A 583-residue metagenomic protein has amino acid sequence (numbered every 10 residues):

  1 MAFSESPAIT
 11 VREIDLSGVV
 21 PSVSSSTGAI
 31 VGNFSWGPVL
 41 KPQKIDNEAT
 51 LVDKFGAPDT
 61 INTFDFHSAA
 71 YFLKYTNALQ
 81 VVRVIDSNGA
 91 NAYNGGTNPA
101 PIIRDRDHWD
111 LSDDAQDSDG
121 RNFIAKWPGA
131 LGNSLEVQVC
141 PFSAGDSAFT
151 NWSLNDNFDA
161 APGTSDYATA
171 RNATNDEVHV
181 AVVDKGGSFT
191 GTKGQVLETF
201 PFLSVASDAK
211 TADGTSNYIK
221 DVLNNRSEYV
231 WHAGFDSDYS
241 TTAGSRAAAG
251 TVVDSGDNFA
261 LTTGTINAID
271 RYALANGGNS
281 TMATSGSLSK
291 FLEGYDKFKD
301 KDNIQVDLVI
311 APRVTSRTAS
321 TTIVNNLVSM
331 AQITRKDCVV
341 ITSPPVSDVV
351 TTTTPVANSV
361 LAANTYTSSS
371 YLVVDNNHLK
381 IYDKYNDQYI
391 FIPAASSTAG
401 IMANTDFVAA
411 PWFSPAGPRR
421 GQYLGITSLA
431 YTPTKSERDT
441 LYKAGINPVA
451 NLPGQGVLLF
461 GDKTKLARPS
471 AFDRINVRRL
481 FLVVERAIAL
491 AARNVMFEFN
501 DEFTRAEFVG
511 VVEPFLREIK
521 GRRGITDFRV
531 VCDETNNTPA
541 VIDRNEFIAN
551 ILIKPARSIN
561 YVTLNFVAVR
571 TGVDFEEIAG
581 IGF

Functional and structural regions predicted by a protein language model:
M1-D110, R121-N122, K126, H179 (+3 more regions): Structured, hydrophobic secondary-structure cores that serve as assembly/anchoring elements
L51-F55, A90, A100-T211, Y218 (+2 more regions): Extended, beta-strand-rich, solvent-exposed assembly scaffolds of outer structural proteins
